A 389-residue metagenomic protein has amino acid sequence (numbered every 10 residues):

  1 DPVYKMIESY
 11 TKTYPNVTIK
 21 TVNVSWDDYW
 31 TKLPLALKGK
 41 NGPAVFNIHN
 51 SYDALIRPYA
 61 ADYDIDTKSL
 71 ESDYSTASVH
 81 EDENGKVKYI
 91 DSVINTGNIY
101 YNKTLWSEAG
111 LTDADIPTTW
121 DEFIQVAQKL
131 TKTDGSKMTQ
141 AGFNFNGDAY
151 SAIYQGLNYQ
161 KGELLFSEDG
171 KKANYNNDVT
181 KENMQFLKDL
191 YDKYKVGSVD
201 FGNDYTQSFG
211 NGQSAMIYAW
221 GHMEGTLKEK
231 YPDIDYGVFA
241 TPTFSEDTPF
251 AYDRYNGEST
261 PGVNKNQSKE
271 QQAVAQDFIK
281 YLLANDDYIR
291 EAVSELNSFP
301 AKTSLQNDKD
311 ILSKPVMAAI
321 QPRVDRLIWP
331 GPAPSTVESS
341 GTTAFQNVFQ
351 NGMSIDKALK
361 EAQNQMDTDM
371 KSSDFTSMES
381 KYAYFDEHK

Functional and structural regions predicted by a protein language model:
D1-K5, N95, P332-A333: Extracytoplasmic "Venus flytrap"
D1-P15, G341, L359: Short, polar/charged alpha-helical segment
M6-S75, E108-G110, T118, A215-M216 (+1 more regions): Extracytoplasmic "Venus flytrap"/periplasmic binding protein-like
K12, G85, A109, K181 (+2 more regions): Extracytoplasmic/periplasmic substrate-recognition and gating elements
P15, H80, F239, A292-N347 (+1 more regions): Long, aromatic- and glycine/proline-rich binding clefts that accommodate carbohydrate-like moieties
I48-Y101, I124, G237-F239, H388-K389: Hinge/lid segment of periplasmic solute-binding proteins
K86-S92, G97, D121-K172, S214: Extracytoplasmic/periplasmic solute-binding protein
Q125-K129, D169-V199, T241: Glycine-centered hinge/linker elements that transmit conformational signals in sensory and ligand-binding systems
